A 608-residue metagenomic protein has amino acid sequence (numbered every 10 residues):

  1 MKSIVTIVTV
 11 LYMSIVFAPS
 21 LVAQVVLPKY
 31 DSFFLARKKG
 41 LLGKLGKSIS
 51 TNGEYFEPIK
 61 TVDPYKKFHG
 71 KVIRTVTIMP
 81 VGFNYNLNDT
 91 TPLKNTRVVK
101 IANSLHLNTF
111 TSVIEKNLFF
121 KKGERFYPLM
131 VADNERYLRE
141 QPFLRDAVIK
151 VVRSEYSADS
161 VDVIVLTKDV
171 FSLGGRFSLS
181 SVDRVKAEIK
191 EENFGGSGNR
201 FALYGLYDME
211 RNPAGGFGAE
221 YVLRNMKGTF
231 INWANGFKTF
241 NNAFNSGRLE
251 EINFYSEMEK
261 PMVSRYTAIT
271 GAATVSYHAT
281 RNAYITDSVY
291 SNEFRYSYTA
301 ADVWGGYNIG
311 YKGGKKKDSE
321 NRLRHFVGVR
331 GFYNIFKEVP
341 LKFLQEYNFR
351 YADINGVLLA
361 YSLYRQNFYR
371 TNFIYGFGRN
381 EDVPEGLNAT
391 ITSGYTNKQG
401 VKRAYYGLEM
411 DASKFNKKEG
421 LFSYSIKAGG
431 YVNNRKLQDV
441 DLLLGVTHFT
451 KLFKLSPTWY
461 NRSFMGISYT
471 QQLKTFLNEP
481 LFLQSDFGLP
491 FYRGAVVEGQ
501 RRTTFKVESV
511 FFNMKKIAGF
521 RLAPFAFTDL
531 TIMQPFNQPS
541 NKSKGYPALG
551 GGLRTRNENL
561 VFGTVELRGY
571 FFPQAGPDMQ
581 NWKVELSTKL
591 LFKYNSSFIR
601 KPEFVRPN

Functional and structural regions predicted by a protein language model:
M1-V26, N608: Bacterial Sec-dependent N-terminal signal peptides
A23-L437, H448-N608: Immediate N-terminus of the mature polypeptide
D441-L443: Amphipathic hydrophobic-ligand
